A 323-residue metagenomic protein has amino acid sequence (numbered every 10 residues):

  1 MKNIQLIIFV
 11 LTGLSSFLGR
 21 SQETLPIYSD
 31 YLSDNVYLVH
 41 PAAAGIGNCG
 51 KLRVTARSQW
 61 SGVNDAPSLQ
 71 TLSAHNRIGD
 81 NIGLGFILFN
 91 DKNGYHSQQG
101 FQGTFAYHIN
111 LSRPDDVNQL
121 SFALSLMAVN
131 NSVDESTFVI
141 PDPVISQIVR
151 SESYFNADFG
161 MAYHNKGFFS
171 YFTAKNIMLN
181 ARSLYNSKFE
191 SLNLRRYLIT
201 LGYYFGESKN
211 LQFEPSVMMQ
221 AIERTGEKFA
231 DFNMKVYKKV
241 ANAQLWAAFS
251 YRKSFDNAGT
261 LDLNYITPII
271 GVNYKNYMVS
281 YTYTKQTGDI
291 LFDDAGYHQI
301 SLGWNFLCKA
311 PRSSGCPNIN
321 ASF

Functional and structural regions predicted by a protein language model:
M1-I7: Bacterial N-terminal signal peptides that target proteins for export
I8-S16: Bacterial N-terminal signal peptides
F17-S21: Sec/Tat signal peptide C-region and signal peptidase I cleavage site
Q22-F323: Subset of outer-membrane beta-barrel
